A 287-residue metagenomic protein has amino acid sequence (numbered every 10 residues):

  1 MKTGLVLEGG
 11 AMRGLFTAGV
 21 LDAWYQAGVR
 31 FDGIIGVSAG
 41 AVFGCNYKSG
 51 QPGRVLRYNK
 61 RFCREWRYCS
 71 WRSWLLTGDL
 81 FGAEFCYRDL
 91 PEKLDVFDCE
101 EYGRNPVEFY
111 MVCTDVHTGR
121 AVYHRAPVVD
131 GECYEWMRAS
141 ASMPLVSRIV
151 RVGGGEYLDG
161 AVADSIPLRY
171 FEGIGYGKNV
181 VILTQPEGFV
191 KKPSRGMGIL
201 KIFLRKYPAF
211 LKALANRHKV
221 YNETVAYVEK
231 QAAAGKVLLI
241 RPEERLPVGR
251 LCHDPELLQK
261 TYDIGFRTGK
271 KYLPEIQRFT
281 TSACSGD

Functional and structural regions predicted by a protein language model:
M1-V37, C45-D287: Patatin-like phospholipase
